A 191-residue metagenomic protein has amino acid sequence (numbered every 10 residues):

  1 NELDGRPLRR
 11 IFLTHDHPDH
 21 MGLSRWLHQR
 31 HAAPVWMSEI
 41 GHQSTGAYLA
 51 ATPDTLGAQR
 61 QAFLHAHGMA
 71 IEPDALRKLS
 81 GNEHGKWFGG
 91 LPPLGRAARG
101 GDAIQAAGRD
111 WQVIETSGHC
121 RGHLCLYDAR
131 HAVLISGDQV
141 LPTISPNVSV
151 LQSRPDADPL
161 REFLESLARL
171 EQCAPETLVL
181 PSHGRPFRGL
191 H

Functional and structural regions predicted by a protein language model:
L3-Q105, A132, R188: Active-site HxH/HxHxD metal-binding segment of metal-dependent hydrolases
H84-R96, A103-Q105, D110-L190: Metallo-beta-lactamase
